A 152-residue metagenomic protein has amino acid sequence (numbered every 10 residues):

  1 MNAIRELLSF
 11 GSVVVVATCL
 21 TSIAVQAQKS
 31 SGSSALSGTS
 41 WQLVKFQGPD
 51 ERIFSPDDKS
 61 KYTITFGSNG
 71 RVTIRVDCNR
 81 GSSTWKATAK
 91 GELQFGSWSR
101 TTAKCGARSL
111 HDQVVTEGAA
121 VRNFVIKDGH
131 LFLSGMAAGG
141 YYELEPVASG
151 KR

Functional and structural regions predicted by a protein language model:
I4-F10, C19-R152: Lipid interaction determinants
V14-V15: Repetitive helical segments and hydrophobic/amphipathic motifs
